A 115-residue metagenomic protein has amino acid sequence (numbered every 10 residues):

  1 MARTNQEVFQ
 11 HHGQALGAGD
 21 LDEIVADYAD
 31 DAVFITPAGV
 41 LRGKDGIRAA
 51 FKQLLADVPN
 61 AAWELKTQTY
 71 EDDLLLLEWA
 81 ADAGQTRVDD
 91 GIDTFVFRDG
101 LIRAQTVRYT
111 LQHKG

Functional and structural regions predicted by a protein language model:
M1-A26, D30: Short, low-complexity N-terminal intrinsically disordered segments enriched in polar/charged residues
T4, Q10, I35, R48-G115: A beta-strand edge to alpha-helix "cap/lid" segment located at domain peripheries
G39: Flexible loop/hinge segments that line or gate small-molecule binding clefts
G43: Short, conserved phosphate/pyrophosphate- and ester-handling motifs at nucleotide-, phospho-/glycolipid
